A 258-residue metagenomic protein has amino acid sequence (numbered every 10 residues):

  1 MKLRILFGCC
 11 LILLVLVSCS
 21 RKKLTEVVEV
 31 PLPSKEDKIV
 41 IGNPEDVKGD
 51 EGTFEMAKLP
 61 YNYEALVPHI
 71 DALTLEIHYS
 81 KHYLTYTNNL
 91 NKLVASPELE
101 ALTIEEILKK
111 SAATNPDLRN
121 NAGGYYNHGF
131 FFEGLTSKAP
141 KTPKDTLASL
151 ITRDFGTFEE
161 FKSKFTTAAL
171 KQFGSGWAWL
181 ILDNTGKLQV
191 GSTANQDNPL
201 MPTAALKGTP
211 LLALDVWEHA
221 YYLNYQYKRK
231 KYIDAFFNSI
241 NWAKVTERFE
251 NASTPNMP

Functional and structural regions predicted by a protein language model:
M1-I5: Positively charged n-region of N-terminal signal peptides that target proteins for export
V15-S18: C-terminal motif of bacterial Sec signal peptides marking the signal peptidase cleavage site
S20-K22: Bacterial signal peptide processing site
I39-N62: Acidic, low-complexity proline/glycine-rich segments
M56, Y83, Y125, L180 (+2 more regions): Divalent metal-coordination and catalytic microenvironments
P60-L75: Acidic/histidine-rich, surface-exposed loop or edge segments in extracytoplasmic proteins
K81, K92-A101, E106-S192, P199 (+1 more regions): All-alpha RGS (Regulator of G-protein Signaling) helical domain and cognate RGS-like helical scaffolds
N198, T209, Y222-P258: Extended, aromatic/histidine-rich regions of cofactor-dependent oxidoreductases associated with respiratory
